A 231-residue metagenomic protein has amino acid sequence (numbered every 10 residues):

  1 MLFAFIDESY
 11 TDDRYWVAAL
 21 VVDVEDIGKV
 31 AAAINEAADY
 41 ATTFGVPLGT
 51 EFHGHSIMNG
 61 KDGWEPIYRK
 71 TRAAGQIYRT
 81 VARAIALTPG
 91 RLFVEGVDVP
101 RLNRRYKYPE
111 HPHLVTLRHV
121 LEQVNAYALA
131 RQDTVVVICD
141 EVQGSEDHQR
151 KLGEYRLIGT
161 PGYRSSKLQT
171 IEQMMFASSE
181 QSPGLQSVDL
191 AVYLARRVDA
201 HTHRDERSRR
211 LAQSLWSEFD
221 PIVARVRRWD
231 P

Functional and structural regions predicted by a protein language model:
M1-P231: Phosphate-ester processing/binding pockets and catalytic centers
